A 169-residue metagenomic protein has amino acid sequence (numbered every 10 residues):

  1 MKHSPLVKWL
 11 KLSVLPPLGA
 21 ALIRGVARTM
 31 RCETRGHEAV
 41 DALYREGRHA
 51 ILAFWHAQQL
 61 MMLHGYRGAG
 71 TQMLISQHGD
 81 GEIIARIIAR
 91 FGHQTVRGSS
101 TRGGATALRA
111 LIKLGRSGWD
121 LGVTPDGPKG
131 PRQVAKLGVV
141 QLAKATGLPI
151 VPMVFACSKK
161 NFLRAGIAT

Functional and structural regions predicted by a protein language model:
M1-G68, R86: Membrane-anchoring hydrophobic helices of lipid-metabolizing enzymes
E33, T101-A105, R132: A conditional alpha-helix N-cap/helix-loop micro-motif detector
A39, T106-L111: Short acidic active-site motifs
E46-R102, T106, N161-L163: Catalytic core of membrane glycerolipid acyltransferases/transacylases, capturing the structured, soluble-facing
R48-I51, L111-I150: Conserved Motif II region of HX4D acyltransferases
A89-G92, L114-G115, Q141-L142, I167-T169: Short, hinge-like loop/turn segments at secondary-structure boundaries
G98, T124, P152-F155: Generic beta-sheet signal
L137-T169: A cross-family acyltransferase "interaction/gating" segment
